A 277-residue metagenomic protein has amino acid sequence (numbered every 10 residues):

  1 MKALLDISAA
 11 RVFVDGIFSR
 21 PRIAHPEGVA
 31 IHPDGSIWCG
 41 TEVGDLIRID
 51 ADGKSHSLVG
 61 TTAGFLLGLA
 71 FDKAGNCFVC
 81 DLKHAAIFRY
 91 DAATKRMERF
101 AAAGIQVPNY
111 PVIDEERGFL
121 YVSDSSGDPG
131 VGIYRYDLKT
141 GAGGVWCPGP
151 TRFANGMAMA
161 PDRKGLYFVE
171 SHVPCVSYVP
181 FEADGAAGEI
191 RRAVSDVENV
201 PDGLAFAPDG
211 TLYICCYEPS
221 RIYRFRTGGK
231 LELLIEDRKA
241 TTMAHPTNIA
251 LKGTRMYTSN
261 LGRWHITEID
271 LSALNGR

Functional and structural regions predicted by a protein language model:
M1-I23: A short helix->beta-strand "capping" segment at the edge of beta-propeller domains
R11, S57-T61, E98-A102, G144-P148 (+3 more regions): Beta-propeller fold detector
F18-D34, T62-C77, D81, A103-G130 (+4 more regions): Beta-rich, blade/repeat-based domains predominating in secreted/periplasmic proteins but also intracellular
W38-S57: Beta-propeller domains
T41-E42, L82, S125-G127, S171-H172 (+3 more regions): Short loop/turn segments immediately following the C-termini of beta-strands
D45-I47, A86-F88, V131-Y134, C175-S177 (+2 more regions): A short loop-to-beta-strand structural motif that recurs across blades of beta-propeller domains
I49-K54, D91-K95, D137-G141, P180-G185 (+2 more regions): Short loop/turn segments that connect beta-strands within beta-propeller blades
C175, S195-K230: Loop/turn-rich, solvent-exposed surfaces of beta-rich toroidal or solenoidal domains
